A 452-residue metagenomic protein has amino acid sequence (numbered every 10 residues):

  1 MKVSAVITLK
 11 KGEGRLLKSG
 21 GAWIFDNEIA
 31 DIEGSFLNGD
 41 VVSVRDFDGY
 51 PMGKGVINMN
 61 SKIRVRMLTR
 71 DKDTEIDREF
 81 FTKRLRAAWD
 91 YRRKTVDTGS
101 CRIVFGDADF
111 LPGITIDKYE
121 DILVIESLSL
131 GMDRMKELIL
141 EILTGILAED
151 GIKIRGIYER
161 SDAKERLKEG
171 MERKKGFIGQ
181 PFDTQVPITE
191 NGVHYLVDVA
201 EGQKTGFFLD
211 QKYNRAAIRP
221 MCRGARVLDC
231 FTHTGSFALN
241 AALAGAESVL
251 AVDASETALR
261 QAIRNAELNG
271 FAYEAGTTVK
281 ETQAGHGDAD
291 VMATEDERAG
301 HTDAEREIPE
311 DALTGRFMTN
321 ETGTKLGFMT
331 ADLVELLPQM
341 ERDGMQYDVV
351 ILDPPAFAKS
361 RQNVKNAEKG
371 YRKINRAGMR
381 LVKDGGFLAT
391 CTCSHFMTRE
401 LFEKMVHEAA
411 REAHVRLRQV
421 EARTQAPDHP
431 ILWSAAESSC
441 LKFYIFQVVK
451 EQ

Functional and structural regions predicted by a protein language model:
M1-E120: Non-catalytic accessory regions of SAM-dependent methyltransferases
V104-D117, K136-F207: Non-catalytic substrate-recognition/targeting regions of SAM-dependent transferases
G224-F231: Conserved class I S-adenosyl-L-methionine
T234-A246: Conserved SAM-binding loop of SAM-dependent methyltransferases across substrates and taxa, primarily the Class I
S248-D253: Conserved SAM-binding motif I beta-strand of class I
R260-G276, D311, M318-M345: S-adenosyl-L-methionine
D332-A409, R423: S-adenosylmethionine
K373, F387-Q452: C-terminal catalytic and target-recognition region of SAM-dependent MTase-like enzymes, primarily methyltransferases
